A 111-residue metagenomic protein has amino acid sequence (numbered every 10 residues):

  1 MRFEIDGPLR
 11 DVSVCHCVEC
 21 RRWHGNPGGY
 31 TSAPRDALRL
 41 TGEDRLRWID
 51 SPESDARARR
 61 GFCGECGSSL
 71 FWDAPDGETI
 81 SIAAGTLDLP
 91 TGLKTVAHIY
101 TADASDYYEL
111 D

Functional and structural regions predicted by a protein language model:
M1-D111: A short Gly-Trp-Pro
